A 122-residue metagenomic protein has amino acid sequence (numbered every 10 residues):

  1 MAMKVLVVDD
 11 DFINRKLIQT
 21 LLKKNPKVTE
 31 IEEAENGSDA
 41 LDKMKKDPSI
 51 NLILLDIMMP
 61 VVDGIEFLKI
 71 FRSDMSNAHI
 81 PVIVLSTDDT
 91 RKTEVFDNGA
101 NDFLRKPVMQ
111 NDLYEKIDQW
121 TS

Functional and structural regions predicted by a protein language model:
F12-E32: Two-component/phosphorelay signaling modules centered on CheY-like receiver
E33-D42, G64: Helix N-cap/capping motif at the beta->alpha junctions
D42, I65-A78: Short amphipathic alpha-helix used as the core "switch/output" element in two-component signaling
D56: Active-site residues of response regulator receiver
M59: Receiver (REC) domain active-site loop signature in two-component systems and cognate sites in sensor histidine kinases
E66, D88-D102, E115: Alpha4 helix (beta4-alpha4-beta5 surface) of REC/receiver domains from two-component response regulators
I83-S86: Hydrophobic/aromatic residues positioned on beta-strands within the core alpha/beta folds
V108-Q119: C-terminal output helix
